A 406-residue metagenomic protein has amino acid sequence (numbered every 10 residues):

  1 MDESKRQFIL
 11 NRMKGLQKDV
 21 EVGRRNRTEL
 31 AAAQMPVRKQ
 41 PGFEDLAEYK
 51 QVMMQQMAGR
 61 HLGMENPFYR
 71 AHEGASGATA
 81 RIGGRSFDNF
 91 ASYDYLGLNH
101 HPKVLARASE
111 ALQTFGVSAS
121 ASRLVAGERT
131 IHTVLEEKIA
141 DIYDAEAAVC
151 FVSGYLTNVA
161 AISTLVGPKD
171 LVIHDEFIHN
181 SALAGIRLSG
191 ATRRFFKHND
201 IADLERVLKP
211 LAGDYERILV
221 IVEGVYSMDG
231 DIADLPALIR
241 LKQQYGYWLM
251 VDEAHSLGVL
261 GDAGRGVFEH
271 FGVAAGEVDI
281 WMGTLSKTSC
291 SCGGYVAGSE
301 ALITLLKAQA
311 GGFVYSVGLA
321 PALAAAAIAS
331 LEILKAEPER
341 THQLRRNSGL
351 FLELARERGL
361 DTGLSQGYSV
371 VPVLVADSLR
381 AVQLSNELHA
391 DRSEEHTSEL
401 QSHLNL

Functional and structural regions predicted by a protein language model:
D2-G42, L46-F115, Y247: N-terminal "arm"/small-domain region of PLP-dependent enzymes with the aminotransferase-like
Q51, F68, H342-L352, R358-D391: Conserved PLP-binding catalytic core of the aspartate aminotransferase-like
A106-S153: Conserved N-terminal alpha-helix of the aminotransferase class I/II PLP-enzyme fold
A161-N180, L388: Conserved PLP-anchoring active-site segment centered on the Schiff-base-forming lysine
R194, H198-V251: Active-site phosphate-binding strand-loop segment of PLP-dependent enzymes
D262-A263, E269-L305: Active-site PLP attachment segment
V317-E337, Q343, N347, A355-L360: Structural motif of enzymes handling amino- and sulfur-group chemistry
H396-L406: Single conserved hydrophobic/aromatic residue that forms the stacking wall/gate of nucleotide- or nucleobase-binding
